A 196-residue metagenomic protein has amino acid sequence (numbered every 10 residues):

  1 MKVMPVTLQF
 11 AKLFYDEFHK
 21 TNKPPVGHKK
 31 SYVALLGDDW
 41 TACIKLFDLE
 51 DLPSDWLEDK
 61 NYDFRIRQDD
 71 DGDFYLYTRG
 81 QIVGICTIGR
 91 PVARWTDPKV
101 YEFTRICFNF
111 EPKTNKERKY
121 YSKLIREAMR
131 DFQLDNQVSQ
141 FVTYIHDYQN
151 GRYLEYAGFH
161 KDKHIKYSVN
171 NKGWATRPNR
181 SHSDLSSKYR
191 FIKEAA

Functional and structural regions predicted by a protein language model:
M1, E194-A196: Short intrinsically disordered terminal tails
M1-K29, V33-L35, L57: Short amphipathic alpha-helix that is part of the acyltransferase structural core
P5, S54-L185: Acyl-donor binding region in acyl/amide transferases
K20-K23, Q133, G158-F159, A196: Hydrophobic/aromatic-lined pockets within catalytic cores
K29, S186-R190: Short hydrophobic/aromatic beta-strand or adjacent loop that forms the aromatic wall/cage of a ligand/substrate-binding
V33-L35, R190-E194: Short, well-ordered beta-strand micro-motif
V33-L36, C43, I82-I88: Short, well-structured hydrophobic secondary-structure segments
L35-W40, F47, L76-Y77: Core beta-strand residues in small-molecule sensory/regulatory alpha/beta domains
